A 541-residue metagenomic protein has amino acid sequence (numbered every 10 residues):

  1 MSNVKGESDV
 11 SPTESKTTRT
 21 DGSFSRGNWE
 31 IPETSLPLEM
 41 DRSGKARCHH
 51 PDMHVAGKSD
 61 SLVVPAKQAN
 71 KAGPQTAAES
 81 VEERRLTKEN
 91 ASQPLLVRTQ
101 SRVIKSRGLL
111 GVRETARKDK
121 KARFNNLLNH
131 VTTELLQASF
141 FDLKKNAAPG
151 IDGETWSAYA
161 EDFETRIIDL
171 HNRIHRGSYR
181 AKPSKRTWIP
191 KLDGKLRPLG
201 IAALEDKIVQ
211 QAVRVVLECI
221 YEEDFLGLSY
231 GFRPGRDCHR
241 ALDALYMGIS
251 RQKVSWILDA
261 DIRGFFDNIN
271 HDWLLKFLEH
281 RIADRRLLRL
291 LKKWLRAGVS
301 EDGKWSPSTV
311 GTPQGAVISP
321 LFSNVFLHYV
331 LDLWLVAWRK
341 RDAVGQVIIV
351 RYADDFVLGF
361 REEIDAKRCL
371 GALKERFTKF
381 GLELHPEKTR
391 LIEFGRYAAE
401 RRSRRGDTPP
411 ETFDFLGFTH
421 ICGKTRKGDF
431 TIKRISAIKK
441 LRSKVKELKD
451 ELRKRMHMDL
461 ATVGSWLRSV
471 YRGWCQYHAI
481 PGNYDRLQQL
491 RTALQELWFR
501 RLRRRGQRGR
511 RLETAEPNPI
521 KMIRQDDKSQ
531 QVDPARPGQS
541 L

Functional and structural regions predicted by a protein language model:
M1-L541: Non-catalytic terminal/accessory segments
